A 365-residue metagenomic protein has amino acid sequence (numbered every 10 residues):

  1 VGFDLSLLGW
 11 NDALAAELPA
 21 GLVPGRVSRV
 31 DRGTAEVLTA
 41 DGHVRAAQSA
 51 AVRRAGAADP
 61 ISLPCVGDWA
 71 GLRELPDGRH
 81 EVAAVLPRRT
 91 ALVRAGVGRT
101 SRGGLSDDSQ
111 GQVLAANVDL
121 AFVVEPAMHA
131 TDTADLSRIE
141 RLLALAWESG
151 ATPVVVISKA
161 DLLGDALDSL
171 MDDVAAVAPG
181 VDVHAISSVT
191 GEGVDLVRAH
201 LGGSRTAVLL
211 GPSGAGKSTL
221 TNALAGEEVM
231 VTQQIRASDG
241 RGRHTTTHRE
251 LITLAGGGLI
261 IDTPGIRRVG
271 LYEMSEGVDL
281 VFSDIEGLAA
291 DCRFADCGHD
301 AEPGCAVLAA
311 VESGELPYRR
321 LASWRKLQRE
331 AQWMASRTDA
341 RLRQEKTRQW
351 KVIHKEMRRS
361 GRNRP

Functional and structural regions predicted by a protein language model:
V1-F3, G21, A55-G78, L86-L114 (+4 more regions): Helix-rich effector regions associated with P-loop NTPase G domains
R26-R29, E74, A84: A residue-level detector for short acidic-glycine micro-motifs
G33-V37: Short aromatic-glycine-enriched beta-strand elements
H43-V52, E81: A short macromolecule-binding patch
S137-T152: Histidine-anchored nucleotide/phosphate-binding helix
T152, K159-A215: Canonical P-loop GTPase G-domain recognition
K217-Q233: A conserved segment at the C-terminal end of the G1
